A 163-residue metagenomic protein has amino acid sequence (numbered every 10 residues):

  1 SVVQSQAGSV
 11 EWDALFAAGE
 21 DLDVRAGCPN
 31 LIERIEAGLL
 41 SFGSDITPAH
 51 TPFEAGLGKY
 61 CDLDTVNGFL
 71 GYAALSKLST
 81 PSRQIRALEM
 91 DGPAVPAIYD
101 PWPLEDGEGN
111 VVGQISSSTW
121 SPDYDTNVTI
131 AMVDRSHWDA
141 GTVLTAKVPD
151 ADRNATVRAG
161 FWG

Functional and structural regions predicted by a protein language model:
S1-G163: Conserved, structured C-terminal
